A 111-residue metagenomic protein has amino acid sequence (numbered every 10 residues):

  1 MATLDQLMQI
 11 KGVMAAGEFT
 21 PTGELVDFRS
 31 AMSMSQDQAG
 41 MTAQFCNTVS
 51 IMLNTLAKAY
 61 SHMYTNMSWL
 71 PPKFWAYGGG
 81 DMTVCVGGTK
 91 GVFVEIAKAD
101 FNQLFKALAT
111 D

Functional and structural regions predicted by a protein language model:
M1-D111: Non-catalytic interaction/Regulatory regions outside core domains
